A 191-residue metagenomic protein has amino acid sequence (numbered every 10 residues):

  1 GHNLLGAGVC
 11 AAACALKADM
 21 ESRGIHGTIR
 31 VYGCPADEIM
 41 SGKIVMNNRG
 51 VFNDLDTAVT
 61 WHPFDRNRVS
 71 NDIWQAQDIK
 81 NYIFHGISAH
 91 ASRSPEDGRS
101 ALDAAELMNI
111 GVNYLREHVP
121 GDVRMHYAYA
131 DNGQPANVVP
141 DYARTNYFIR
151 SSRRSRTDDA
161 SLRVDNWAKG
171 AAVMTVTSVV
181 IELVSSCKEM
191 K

Functional and structural regions predicted by a protein language model:
G1, Y32, F148-R150: Short glycine-rich or small-residue beta-strand-to-loop segments that form or flank ligand, phosphate, metal/Fe-S
H2, E21, V180-V184: Generic structural signal marking isolated hydrophobic packing positions within regular secondary structure
N3-L4, L16, M20-P140: Histidine/acidic-residue-rich, glycine-tolerant segments that coordinate divalent metal ions
L5-V9: Alpha-helical transmembrane segments that form the membrane-embedded catalytic/substrate-binding core of multi-pass
L102, E106-K191: Metal-dependent amide/peptide-bond hydrolase catalytic core, centered on the "pita-bread" metallohydrolase fold
